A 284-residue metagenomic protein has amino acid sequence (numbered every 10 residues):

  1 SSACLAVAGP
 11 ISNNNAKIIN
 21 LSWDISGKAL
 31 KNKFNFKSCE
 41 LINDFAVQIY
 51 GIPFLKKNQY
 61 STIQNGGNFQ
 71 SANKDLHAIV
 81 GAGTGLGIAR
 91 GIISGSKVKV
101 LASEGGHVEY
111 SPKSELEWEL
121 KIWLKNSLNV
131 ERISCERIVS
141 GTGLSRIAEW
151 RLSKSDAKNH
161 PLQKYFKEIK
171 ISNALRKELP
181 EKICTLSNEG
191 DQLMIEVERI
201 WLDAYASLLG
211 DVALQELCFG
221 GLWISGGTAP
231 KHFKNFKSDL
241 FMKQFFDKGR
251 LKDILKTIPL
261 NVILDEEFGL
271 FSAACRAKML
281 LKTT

Functional and structural regions predicted by a protein language model:
S1-Q59, I79, P230-K234: Short beta-strand-loop/turn "lid" adjacent to the catalytic site in phosphate-handling enzymes
A3-S26, K97-A102, P112-L116, E131-E168: Gly/Ser/Thr-rich active-site cleft segment
C4-V7, I79-G81, G85, E104 (+4 more regions): Short glycine/serine/threonine-biased micro-segments
P10-S12, G85-A89, R146, K231: Short, acidic Gly/Pro/Ser/Thr-rich loop/turn segments
S12, S38-S71, N173-I195, R199-L202: ATP-dependent carbohydrate kinase catalytic cores
I18-L21, L55-K57, I93-S96, K237-L240 (+1 more regions): Short, glycine/charged-enriched secondary-structure capping and boundary segments
N35, E119-T284: ATP-binding/phosphotransfer module of carbohydrate and carboxylate kinases, centering on a glycine-rich
N65, Q70-R137, G141, F241-L255: Glycine-rich phosphate-binding loop of actin/hexokinase-like ATP-binding domains
